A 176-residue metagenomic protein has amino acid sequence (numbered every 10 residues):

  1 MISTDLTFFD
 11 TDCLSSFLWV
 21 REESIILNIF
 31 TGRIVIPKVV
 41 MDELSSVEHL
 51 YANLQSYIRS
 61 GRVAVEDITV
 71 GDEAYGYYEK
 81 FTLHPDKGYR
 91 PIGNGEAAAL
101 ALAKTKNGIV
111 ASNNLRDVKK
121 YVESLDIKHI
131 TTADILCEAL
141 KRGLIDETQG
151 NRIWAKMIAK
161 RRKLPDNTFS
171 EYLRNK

Functional and structural regions predicted by a protein language model:
I2-L102, K106-G108, K119, R152-A155 (+1 more regions): Active-site-proximal, substrate-binding regions of enzyme catalytic domains and RNA-binding/basic surfaces
V110-N113: Acidic beta-strand-to-loop metal/phosphate-binding motif
R116-K176: Acidic, PIN/NYN-like endoribonuclease modules and their adjacent C-terminal/linker elements
